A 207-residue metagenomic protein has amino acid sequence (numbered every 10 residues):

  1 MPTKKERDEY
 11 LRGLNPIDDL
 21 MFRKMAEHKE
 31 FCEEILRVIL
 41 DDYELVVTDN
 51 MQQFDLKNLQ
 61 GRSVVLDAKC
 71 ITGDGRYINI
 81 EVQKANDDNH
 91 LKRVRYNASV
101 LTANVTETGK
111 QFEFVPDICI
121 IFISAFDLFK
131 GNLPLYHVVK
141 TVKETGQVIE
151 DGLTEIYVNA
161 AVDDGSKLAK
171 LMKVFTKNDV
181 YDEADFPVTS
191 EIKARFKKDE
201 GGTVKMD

Functional and structural regions predicted by a protein language model:
P2-R12, P16, L20, I39 (+3 more regions): Short, charged alpha-helical interaction segments and adjacent helix-coil junctions
L14-D49: Acidic-basic catalytic patches of nuclease active cores, encompassing PD-(D/E)XK and other metal-cofactor nuclease
K29-E33, D42-V46, L101, L128 (+2 more regions): Short secondary-structure junctions and interdomain/linker hinges
D49-G73: Active-site metal-binding core of divalent-cation-utilizing nuclease and nuclease-like domains
M51-Q52, C70-D74, V82-N86, A125: Short glycine-rich, polar/acidic loop-and-turn segments at beta strand-coil junctions
S63, Y77, N89: Short, mixed charged/polar active-site loops that provide acid/base catalysis or chelate metal/phosphate cofactors
L66-I71, I78-E81, C119-F122, N159: Short, hydrophobic/aromatic-rich beta-strand segments within well-structured domains
K84, N89-F196: Mixed-charge intrinsically disordered linker/loop segments at interdomain junctions
